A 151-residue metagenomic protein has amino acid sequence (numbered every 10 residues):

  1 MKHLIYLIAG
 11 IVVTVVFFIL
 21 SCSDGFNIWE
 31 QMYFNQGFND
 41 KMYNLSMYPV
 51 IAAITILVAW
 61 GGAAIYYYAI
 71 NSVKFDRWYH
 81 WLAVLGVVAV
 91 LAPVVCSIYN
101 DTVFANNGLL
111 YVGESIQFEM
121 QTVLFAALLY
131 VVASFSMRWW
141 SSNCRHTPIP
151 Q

Functional and structural regions predicted by a protein language model:
M1-A59: N-terminal signal-anchor transmembrane alpha-helix
Y6-G10, T14, F104-Q151: Alpha-helical membrane-associated segments of multi-pass integral membrane proteins
L7-V13, I65-A69, K74-V95: Transmembrane alpha-helical segments of multi-pass membrane proteins
V13-F17, G62, V88-C96, F125 (+1 more regions): Alpha-helical transmembrane segments of multipass membrane proteins
F18, C22, Y66-N71, C96 (+1 more regions): Membrane-water interface at transmembrane helix exits
F26-E30, N71-F75, D101-N106, R138 (+1 more regions): Transmembrane helix-loop junctions in multipass membrane proteins, especially transporters and channels
N27-P49, A92-Q121: Interfacial non-cytosolic loop connecting adjacent transmembrane helices
M47-R77: Canonical alpha-helical transmembrane segments
